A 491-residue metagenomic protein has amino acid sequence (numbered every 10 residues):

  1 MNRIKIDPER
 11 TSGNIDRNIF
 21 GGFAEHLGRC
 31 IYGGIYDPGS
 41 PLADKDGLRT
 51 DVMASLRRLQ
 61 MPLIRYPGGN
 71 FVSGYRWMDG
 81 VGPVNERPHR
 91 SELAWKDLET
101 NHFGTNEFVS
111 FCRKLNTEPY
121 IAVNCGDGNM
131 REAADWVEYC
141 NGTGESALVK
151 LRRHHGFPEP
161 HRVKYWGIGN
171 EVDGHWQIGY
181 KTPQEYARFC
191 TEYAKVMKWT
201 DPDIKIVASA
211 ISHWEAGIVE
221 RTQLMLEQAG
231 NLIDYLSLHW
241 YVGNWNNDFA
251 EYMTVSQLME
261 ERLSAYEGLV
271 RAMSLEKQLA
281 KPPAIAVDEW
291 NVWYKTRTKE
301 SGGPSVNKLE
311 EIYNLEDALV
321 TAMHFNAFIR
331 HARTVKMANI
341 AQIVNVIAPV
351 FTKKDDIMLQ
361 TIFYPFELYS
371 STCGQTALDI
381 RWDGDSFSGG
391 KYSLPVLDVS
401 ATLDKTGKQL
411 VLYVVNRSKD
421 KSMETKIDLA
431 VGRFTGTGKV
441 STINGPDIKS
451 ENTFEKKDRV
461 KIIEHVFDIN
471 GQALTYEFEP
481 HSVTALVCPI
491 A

Functional and structural regions predicted by a protein language model:
M1-R221, E227-Y235, M259-E260, S264-T296 (+1 more regions): Non-catalytic accessory regions flanking glycosidase/transglycosidase catalytic cores in CAZymes
H239-V255: Active-site His/acidic residue clusters
